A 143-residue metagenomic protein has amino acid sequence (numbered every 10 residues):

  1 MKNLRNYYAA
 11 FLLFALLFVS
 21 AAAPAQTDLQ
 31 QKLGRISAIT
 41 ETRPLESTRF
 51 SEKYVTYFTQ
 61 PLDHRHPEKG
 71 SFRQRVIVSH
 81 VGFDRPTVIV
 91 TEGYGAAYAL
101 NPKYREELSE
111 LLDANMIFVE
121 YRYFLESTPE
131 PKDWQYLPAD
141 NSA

Functional and structural regions predicted by a protein language model:
K2-F11: Bacterial N-terminal signal peptides that target proteins for export
Y8, A25, Y94, Y123-S127: Generic hydrophobic/packing signal
A10-S20: Bacterial N-terminal signal peptides
A25-N115: Catalytic-loop region of hydrolases
M116-A143: Cap/lid segment of the alpha/beta-hydrolase catalytic domain
